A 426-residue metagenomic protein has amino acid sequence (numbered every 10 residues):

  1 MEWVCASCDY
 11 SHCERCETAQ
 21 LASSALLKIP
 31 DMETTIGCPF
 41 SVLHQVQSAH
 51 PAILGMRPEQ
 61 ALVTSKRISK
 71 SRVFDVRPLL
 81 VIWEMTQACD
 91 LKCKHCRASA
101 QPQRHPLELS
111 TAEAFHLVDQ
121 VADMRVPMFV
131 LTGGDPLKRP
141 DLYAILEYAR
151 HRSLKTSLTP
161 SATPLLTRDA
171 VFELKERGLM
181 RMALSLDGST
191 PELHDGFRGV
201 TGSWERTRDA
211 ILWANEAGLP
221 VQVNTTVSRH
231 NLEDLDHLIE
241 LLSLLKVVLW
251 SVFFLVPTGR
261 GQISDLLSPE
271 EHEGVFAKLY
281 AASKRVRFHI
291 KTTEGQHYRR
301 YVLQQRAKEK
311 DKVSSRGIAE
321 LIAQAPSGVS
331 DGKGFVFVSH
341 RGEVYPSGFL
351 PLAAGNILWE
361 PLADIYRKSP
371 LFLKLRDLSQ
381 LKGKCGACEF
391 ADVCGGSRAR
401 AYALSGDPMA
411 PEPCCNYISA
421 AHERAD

Functional and structural regions predicted by a protein language model:
W3, H12-R15, L26, P30-R177 (+1 more regions): Conserved alpha-helical substructure of the radical SAM core
C5-A19, L381-R424: Cysteine-cluster motifs in flexible loop/terminal segments that predominantly coordinate metals
T111-G133, K138-P269: Radical SAM/AdoMet-radical enzyme domain recognition
Q120-G133, P411-D426: Short Fe-S-cluster ligation motifs
L244, V338-S339: Short, acidic, Ser/Thr-enriched surface-loop or helix-capping motifs
E270-R316, E343-G396, R400: C-terminal accessory region of radical SAM enzymes
V329-K333: Short, small/polar residue-rich loop motifs at catalytic or cofactor-binding pockets
